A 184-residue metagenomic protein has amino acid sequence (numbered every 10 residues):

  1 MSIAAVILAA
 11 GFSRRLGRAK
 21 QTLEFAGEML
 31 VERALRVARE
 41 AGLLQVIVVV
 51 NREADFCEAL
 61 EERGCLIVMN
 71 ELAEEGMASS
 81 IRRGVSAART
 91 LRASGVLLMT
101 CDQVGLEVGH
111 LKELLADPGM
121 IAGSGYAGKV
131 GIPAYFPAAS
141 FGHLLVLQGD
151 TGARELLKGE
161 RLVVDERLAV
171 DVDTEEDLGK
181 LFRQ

Functional and structural regions predicted by a protein language model:
M1, G142, V146-Q184: Conserved alpha/beta core of the MobA/IspD/sugar-nucleotide pyrophosphorylase nucleotidyltransferase superfamily
S2-V130, G159-V164: Nucleotide and nucleotide-moiety/phosphate-recognizing core
S13, L23, F141-G142, G179: Nucleotide phosphate-binding site architecture
E24, G105, Y135, D171-V172: Short aromatic/basic micro-patch
A93, G131-G142, E175: Conserved nucleotide-sugar donor-binding and metal-coordinating catalytic region shared by glycosyltransferases
V130-G131, F136, G152, R167: A conserved catalytic-core signature of glycosyltransferases
